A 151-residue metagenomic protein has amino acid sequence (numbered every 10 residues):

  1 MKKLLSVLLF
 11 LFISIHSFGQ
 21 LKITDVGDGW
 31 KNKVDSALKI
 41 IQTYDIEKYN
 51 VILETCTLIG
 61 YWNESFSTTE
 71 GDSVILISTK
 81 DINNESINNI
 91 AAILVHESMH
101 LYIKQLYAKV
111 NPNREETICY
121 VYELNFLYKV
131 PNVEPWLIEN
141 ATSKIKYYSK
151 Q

Functional and structural regions predicted by a protein language model:
L4-I15: Sec-dependent N-terminal signal peptides
Q20-V74, I82-N83: Auxiliary, metal-adjacent structural segments of Zn-dependent hydrolase domains
N32-S36, N89, I93, R114 (+1 more regions): Extracytoplasmic/secreted proteins, especially bacterial periplasmic and envelope-associated proteins
L76-L94: Short pre-active-site segment immediately N-terminal to the catalytic Zn-binding motif
A92-Q105: Active-site recognition of the HExxH zinc-binding catalytic motif
A108-K109: Short glycine-enriched, charge-decorated loop/helix-capping segments at active-site entrances that position
P112-Y147: Post-HExxH zinc-binding segment in Zn-dependent metallohydrolases
